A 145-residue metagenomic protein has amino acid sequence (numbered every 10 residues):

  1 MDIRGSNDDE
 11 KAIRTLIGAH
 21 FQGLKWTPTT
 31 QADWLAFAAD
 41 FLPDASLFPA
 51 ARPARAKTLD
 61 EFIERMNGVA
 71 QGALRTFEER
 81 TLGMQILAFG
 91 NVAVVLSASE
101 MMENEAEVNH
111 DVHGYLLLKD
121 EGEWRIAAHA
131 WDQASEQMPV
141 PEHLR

Functional and structural regions predicted by a protein language model:
M1-D40, L144-R145: Short, low-complexity N-terminal intrinsically disordered segments enriched in polar/charged residues
H20, F37, A45, V95 (+1 more regions): Hydrophobic pocket/interface hotspot
Q22-G23, L96-M102: Generic short beta-strand segments
A32-M84, A88-F89: A solvent-exposed, acidic/Ser-Thr-rich amphipathic alpha-helical stretch
F48, V95-L96, A127: Beta-strand residues in well-ordered beta-sheet regions across diverse protein folds
Q71-R75, M101-V108: Short, cysteine-centered beta-strand-loop-beta hairpins and adjacent loop/turn segments enriched in charged/polar
T81-I86, A98-M101, V112-L118: Hydrophobic/aromatic beta-strand elements that line small-molecule binding cavities or substrate pockets in beta-rich
N109-V140: Short beta-strand edge/turn micro-motifs at domain boundaries
